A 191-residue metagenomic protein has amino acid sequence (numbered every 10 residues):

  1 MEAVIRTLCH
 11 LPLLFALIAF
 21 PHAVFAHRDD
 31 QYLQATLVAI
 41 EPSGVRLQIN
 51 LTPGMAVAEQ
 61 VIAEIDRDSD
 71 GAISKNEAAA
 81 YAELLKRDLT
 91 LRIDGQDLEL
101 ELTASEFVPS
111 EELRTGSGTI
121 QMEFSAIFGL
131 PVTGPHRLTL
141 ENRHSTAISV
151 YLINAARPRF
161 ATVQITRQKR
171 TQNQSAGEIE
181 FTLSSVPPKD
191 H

Functional and structural regions predicted by a protein language model:
E2-P12: Bacterial N-terminal signal peptides that target proteins for export
L13-L14, V24: Cleavable N-terminal signal peptides
F25-H191: N-terminal soluble domains immediately following signal/targeting peptides that reside in extracytoplasmic
